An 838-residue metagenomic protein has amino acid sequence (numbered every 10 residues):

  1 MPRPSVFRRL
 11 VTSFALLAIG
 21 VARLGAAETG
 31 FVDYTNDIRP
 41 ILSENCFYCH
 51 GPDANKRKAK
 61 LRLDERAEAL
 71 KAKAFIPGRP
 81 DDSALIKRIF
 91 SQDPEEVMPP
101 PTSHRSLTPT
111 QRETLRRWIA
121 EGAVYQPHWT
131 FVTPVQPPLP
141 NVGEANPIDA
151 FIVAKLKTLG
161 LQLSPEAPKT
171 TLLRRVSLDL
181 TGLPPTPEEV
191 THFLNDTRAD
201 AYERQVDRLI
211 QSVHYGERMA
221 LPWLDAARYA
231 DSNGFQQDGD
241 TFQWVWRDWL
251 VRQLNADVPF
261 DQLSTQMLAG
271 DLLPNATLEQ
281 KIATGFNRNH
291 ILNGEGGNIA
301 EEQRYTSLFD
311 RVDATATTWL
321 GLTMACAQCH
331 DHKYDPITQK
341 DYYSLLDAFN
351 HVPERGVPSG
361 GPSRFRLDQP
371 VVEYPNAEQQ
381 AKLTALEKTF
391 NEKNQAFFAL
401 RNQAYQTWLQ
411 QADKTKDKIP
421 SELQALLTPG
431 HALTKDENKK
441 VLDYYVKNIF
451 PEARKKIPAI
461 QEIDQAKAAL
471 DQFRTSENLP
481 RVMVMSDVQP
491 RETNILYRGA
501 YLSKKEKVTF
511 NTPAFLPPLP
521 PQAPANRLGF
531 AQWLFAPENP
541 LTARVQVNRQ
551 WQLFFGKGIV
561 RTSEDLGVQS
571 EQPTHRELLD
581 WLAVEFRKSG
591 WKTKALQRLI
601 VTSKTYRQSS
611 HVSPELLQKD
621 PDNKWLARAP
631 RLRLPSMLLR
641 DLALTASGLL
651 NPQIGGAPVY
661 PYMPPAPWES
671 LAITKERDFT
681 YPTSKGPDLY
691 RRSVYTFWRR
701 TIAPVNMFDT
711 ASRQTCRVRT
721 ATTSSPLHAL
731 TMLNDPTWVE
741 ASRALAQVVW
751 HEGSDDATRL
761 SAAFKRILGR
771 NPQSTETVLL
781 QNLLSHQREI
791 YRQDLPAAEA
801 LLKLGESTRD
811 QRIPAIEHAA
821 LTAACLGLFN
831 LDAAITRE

Functional and structural regions predicted by a protein language model:
M1-R8: N-terminal secretory signal peptides that target proteins for export/translocation
R9-R23: Bacterial N-terminal signal peptides
A26-T158, T170-R175, T181, P185-F193 (+6 more regions): Solvent-exposed helix-loop boundary motif
G143-R175, D179-H214, R228-A276, D335-P336 (+9 more regions): Primarily short, surface-exposed interaction patches in extracytoplasmic proteins
M219, L224-W246, D271-R311: Beta-propeller blade termini and top-face loops
F235, A256, T284-R491, T777: Active-site histidine-acidic residue metal-binding/catalytic motifs, centered on HxH/HExxH-like signatures
F697, N706-R717: A structural supersecondary motif
